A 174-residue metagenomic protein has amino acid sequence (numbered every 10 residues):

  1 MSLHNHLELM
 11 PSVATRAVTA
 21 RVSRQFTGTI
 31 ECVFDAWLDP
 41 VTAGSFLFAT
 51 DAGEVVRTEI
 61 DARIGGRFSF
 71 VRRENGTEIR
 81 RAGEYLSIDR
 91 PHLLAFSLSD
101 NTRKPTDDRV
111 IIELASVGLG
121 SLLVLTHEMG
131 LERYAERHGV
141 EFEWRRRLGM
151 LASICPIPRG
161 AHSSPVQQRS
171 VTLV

Functional and structural regions predicted by a protein language model:
M1-G53, V174: Hydrophobic ligand-binding cavity/cleft-lining segments
M1-H6, M129-V174: A conserved amphipathic terminal alpha-helix motif
A17-S23, I30, V55, R67 (+4 more regions): Intrinsic-disorder/low-complexity, polar/charged segments enriched in Ser/Thr/Lys/Arg/Asp/Glu/Gln
R21-V22, V41-E78, S164-V174: Short beta-edge strand/loop motif at the mouth of beta-sheet-based domains
R24, T58, R81-L86, L98 (+1 more regions): Hydrophobic/aromatic beta-strand elements that line small-molecule binding cavities or substrate pockets in beta-rich
V33-F34, A43, F68, Y85 (+4 more regions): Hydrophobic pocket/interface hotspot
N75, R90-P91, V117-G120: Short strand-connecting beta-turns/loops that link adjacent beta-strands
A95-R146, H162: Beta-strand/loop substructures that line and gate deep hydrophobic ligand-binding cavities in soluble
